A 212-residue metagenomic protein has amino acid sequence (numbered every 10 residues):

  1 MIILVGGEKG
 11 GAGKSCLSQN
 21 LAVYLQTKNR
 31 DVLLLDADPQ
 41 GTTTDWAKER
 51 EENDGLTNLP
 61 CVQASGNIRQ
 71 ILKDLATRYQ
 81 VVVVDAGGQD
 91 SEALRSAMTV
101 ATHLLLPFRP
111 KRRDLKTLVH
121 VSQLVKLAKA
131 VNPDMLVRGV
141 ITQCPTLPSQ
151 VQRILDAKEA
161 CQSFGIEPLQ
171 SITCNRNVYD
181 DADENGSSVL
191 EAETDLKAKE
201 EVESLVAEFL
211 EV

Functional and structural regions predicted by a protein language model:
I2-E8, A12, V23-R95, V131 (+2 more regions): P-loop/Walker-type NTP enzyme "switch/lid" segment
L17: Hydrophobic positions on the alpha1 helix immediately C-terminal to the Walker A/P-loop
A93-R112: Inter-motif core of Ras-like GTPase G domains
L118-D134: Conserved C-terminal guanine-recognition region of P-loop GTPase G domains, centered on the G4
Q123, Q152-K158: Charged helix-capping and loop-helix junction motifs
P145, A157-S187: Beta-strand-loop-alpha "switch" segments that mediate conformational coupling across diverse proteins
D180-K199, E203: Inter-lobe coupling/hinge region of RecA-like P-loop helicase motors
